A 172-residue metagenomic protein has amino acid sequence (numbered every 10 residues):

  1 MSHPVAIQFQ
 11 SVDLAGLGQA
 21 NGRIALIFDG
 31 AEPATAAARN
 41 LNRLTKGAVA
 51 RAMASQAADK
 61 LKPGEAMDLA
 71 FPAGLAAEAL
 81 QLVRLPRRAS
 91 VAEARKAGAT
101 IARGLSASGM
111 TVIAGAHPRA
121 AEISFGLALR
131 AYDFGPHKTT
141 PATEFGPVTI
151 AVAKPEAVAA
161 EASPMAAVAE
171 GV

Functional and structural regions predicted by a protein language model:
M1-V172: Short amphipathic alpha-helical segment within the helicase RecA-like ATPase core that mediates nucleic-acid
